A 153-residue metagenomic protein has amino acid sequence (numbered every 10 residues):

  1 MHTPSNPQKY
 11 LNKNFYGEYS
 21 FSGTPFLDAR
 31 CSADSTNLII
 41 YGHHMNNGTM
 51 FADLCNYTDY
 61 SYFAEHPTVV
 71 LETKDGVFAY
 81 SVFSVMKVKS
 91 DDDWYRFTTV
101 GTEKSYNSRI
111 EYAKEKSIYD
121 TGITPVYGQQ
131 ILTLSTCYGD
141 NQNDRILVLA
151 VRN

Functional and structural regions predicted by a protein language model:
M1-N153: Solvent-exposed, non-transmembrane regions of membrane-associated and secreted proteins
